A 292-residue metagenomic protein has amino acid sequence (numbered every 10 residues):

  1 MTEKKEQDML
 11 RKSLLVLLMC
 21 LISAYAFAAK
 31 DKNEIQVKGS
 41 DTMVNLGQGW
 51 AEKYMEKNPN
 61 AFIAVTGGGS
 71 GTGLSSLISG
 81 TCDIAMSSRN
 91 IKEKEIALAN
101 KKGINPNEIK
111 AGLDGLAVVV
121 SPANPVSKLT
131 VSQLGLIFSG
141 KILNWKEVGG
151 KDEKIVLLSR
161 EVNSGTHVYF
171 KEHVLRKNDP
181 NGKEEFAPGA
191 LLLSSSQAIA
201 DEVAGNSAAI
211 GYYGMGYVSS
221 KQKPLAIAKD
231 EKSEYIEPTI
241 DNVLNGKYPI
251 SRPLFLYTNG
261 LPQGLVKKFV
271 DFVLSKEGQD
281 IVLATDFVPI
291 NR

Functional and structural regions predicted by a protein language model:
T2-S13: Positively charged n-region of N-terminal signal peptides that target proteins for export
R11, L15, I155-V156: Alpha-helical transmembrane segments of integral membrane proteins
L14-L15, L21, E277: Transmembrane alpha-helix boundary/anchor motif
L18-M19, Q48: Extended rod-forming repeat segments used as scaffolds/tethers
M19-F27: Hydrophobic h-region of N-terminal signal peptides that target proteins for export in Gram-negative bacteria
F27-R292: Exported/periplasmic ABC-transporter solute-binding proteins
